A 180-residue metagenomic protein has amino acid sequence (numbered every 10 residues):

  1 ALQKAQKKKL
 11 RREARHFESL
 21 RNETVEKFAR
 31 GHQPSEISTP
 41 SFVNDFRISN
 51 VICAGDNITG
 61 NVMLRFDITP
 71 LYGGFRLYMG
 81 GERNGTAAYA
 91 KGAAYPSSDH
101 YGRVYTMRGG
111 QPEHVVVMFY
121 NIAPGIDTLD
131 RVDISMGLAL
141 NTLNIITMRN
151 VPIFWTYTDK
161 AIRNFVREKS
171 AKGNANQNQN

Functional and structural regions predicted by a protein language model:
A1-R11: Alpha-helical, heptad-rich or low-complexity scaffold/stalk segments that mediate oligomerization or tethering
R12, F17-E18, N22-T39, R76-Y89 (+1 more regions): Surface-exposed edge beta-strand/loop patches
E26-I58: Low-complexity, acidic Ser/Thr/Pro/Gly-rich terminal tails and inter-domain linkers that flank the onset of structured
V43, A90-K91: Structural motif
I48-V51, T69, D99-G102: N-terminal post-signal-peptidase region of extra-cytosolic proteins
N50-M63, V104-G109: Short, solvent-exposed beta-strand/turn "edge" segments of beta-rich domains on protein surfaces
V62-P70: Short, well-ordered beta-strand segments enriched in hydrophobic/aromatic residues
A93-E113: An anionic, turn-rich surface loop/hairpin at beta-sheet edges that serves as a generic interaction/coordination patch
